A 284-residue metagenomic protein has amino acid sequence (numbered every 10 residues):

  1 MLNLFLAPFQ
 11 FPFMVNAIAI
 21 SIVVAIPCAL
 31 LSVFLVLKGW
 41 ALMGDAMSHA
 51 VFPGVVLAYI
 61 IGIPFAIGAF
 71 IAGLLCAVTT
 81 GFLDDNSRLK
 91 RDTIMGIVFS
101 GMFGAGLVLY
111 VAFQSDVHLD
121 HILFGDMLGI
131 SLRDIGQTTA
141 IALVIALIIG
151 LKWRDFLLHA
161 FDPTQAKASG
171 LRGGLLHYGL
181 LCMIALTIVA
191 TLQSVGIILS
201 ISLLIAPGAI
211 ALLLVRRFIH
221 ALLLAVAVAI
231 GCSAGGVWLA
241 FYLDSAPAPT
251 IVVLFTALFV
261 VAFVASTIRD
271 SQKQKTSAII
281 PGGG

Functional and structural regions predicted by a protein language model:
M1-I26, K273-Q274, A278: Membrane-interfacial amphipathic/re-entrant helices at transmembrane-helix boundaries
L2-N16, S87, I94-R154: Transmembrane helix-bundle core of multi-pass membrane transporters and related energy-transducing complexes
A17-I20, F65-G73, D92-G96, T139 (+2 more regions): Loop-to-transmembrane alpha-helix initiation sites
V33-S115, A211-L223, A240-L243, T267: Short loop segments and helix-boundary regions at transmembrane helix junctions of multi-pass inner-membrane proteins
A50-I60, I97-L109, G129-I130, G173-M183 (+2 more regions): Small-residue-rich segments of transmembrane alpha-helices in multi-pass membrane proteins, especially helix faces
I135-P207: Helix-loop-helix "hairpin" substructures at the membrane interface of multi-pass membrane proteins
I198-P249: Transmembrane alpha-helical segments in multi-pass inner-membrane proteins
S245-G284: Cytosolic-side transmembrane-helix boundaries in multi-pass membrane proteins
